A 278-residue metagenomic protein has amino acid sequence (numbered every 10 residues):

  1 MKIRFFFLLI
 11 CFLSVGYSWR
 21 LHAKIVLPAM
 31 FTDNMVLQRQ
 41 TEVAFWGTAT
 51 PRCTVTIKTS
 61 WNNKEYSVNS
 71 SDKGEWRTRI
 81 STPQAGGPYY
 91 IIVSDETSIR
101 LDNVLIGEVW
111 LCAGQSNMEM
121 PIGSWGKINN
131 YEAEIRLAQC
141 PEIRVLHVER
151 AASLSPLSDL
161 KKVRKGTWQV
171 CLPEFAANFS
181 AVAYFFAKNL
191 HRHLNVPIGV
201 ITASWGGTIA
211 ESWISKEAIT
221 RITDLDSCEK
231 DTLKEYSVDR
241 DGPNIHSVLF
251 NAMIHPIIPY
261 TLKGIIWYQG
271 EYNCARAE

Functional and structural regions predicted by a protein language model:
M1-K24: Bacterial Sec-dependent N-terminal signal peptides
K24-E278: Cell-envelope and extracellular/periplasmic
